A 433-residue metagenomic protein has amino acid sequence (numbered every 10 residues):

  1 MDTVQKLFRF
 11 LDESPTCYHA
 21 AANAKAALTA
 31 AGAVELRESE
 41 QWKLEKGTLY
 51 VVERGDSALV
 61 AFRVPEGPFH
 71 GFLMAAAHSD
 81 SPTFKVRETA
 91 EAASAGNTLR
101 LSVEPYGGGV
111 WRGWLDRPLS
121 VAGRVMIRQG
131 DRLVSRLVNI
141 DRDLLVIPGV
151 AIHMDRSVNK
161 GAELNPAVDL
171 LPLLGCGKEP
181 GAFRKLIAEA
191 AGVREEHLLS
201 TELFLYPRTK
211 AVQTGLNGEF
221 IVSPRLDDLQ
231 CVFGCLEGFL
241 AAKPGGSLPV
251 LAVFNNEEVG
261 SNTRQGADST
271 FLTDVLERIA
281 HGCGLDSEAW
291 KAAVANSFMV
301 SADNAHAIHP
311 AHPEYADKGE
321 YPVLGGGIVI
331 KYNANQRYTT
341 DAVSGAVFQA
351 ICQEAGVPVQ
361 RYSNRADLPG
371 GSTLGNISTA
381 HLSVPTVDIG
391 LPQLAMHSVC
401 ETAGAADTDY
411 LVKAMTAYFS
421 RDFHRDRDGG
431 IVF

Functional and structural regions predicted by a protein language model:
M1-F433: N-terminal hydrophobic/helix-forming segments and targeting peptides
